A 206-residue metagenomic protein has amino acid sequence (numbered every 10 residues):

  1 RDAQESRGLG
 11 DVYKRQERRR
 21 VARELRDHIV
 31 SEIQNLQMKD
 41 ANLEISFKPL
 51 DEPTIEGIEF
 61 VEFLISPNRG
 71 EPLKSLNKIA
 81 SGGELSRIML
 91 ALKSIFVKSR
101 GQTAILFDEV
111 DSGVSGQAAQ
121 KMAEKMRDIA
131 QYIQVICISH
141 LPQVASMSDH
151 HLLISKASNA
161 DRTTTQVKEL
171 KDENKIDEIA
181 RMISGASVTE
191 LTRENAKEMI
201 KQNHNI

Functional and structural regions predicted by a protein language model:
D2-Y13: Single conserved hydrophobic/aromatic residue that forms the stacking wall/gate of nucleotide- or nucleobase-binding
K14-L50: Amphipathic alpha-helical domain-onset/packing element
Q34-L36, D51-E56, N77-A80, I95 (+4 more regions): Replace "in large, NTP-powered and nucleic-acid-processing enzymes" with "in large, NTP-powered factors and other
I45-P49, I65-R69, L92-S94, S155-K156 (+1 more regions): Flexible glycine-/small-residue-rich
V61, Q117-I206: C-terminal lobe/lid and adjacent interdomain/linker elements of RecA-like ASCE P-loop ATPase modules
P67-R69, L85-I105: GG-anchored amphipathic helix commonly corresponding to the ABC/SMC/Rad50 NBD signature/C-loop
R100, S112-Q120: Conserved D-loop-proximal element of ABC-family nucleotide-binding domains
D108-E109: Walker B catalytic acidic pair
